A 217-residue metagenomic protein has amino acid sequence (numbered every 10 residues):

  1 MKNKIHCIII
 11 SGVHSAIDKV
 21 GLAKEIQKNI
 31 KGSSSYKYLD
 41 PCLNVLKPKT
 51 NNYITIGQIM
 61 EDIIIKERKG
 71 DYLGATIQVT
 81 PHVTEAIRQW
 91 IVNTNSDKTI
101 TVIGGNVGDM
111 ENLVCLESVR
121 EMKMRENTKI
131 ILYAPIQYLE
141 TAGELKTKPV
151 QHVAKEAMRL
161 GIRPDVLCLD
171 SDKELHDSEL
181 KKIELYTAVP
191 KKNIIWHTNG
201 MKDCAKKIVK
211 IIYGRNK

Functional and structural regions predicted by a protein language model:
M1-K217: Flexible phosphate-sensing "switch/lid" loops adjacent to ATP/NTP-binding sites across phosphate-transfer
